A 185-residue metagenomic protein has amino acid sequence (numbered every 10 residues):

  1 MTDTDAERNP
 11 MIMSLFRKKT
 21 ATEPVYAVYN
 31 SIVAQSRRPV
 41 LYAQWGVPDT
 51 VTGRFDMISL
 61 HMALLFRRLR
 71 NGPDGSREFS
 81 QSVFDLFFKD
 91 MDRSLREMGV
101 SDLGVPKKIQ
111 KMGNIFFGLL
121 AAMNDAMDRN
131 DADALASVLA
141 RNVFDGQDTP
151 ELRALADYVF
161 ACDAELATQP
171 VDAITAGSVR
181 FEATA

Functional and structural regions predicted by a protein language model:
T2-A185: Surface/interface-facing alpha-helical segments and adjacent flexible terminal/loop regions used for partner/assembly
